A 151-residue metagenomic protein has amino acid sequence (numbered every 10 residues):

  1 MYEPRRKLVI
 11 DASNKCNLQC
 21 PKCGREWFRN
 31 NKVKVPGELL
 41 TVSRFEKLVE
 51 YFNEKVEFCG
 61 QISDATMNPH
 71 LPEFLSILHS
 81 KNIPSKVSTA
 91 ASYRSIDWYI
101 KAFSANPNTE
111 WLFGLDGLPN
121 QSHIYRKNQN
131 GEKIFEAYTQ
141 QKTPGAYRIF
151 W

Functional and structural regions predicted by a protein language model:
M1-E110, Q121-E132: Conserved alpha-helical substructure of the radical SAM core
A91-Y93, G117, W151: Short beta-alpha junction loops
F113-L115: Conserved phosphate-donor/acceptor-positioning beta-strand/loop module used by diverse small-molecule
N120, Y138-W151: Conserved strand-turn element in the central/C-terminal portion of the radical SAM core barrel that lines
K133, A137: Ligand-binding grooves and catalytic loops that recognize ribose/phosphate and carbohydrate rings, and esterified lipid
